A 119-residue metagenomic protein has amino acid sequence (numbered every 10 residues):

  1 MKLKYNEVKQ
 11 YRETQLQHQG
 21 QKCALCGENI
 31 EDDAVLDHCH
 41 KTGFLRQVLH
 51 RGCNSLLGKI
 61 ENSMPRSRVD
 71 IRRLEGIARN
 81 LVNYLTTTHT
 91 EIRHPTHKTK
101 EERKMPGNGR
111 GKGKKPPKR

Functional and structural regions predicted by a protein language model:
M1, S63-R66: Charged, low-complexity surface segments at secondary-structure and domain boundaries
M1-G20: Short, charged surface segments at domain edges that flank catalytic/cofactor-binding sites
M1-K4, C39, T99: Alpha-helix initiation/capping motif
V8, K22-N62: Histidine-centered nuclease catalytic patch
E13-H18, A24-L25, D33, K41 (+2 more regions): Intrinsically disordered, low-complexity regulatory regions of eukaryotic proteins
P65, I71-R119: Extended charged
